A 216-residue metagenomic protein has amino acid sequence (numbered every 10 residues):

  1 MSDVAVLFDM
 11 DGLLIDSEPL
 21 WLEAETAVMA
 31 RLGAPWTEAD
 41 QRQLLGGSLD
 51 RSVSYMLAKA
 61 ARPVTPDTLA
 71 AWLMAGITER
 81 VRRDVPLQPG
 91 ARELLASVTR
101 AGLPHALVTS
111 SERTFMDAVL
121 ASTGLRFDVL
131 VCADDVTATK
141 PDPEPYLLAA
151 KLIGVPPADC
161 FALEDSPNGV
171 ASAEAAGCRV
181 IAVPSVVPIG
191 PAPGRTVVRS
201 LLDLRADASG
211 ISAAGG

Functional and structural regions predicted by a protein language model:
M1-R42: Active-site neighborhood of HAD-like aspartate-dependent phosphohydrolases
M1-V4, A96-T99, L103, E112-G216: Asp-based, Mg2+/Mn2+-dependent phosphohydrolase catalytic module
D16, L107-T109, A182: Hydrophobic residues in well-ordered beta-strands that form the structural core
L22, T26, L49-S54, A70 (+3 more regions): An amphipathic alpha-helix signature
E23, R31-D67: Alpha-helical substrate-recognition element adjacent to the catalytic core
A27-L32, E93-L103: A short, Lys/Arg-enriched amphipathic alpha-helix followed by its capping loop at the start of a domain
P35, M56-E93, A101: Metal-dependent phosphoesterase signature
L44, S48, W72, P86-G90 (+3 more regions): Short beta->alpha linker loops
